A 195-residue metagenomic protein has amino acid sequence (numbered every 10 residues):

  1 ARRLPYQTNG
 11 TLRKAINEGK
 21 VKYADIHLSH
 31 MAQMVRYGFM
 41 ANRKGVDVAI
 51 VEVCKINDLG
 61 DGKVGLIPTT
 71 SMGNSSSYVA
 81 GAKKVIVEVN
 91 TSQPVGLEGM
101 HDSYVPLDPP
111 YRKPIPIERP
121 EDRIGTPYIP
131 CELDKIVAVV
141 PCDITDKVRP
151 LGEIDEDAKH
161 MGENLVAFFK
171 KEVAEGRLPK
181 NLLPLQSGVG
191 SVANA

Functional and structural regions predicted by a protein language model:
A1-A195: Conserved alpha/beta enzyme-core scaffold
